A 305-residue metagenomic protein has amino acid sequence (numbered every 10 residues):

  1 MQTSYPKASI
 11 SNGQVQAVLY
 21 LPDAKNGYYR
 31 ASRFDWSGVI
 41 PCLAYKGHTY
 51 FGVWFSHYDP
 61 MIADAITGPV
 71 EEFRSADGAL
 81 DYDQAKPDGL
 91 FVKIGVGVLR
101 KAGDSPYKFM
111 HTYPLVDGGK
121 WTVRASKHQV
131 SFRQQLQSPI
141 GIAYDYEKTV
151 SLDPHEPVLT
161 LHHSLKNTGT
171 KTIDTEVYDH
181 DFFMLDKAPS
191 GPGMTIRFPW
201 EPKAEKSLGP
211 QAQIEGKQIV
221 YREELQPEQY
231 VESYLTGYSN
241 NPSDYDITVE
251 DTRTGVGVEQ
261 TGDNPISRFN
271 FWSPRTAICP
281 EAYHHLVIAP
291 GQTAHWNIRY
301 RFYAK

Functional and structural regions predicted by a protein language model:
Q2-T160, T168-D174, H180-K305: Surface-exposed acidic/polar loop and edge beta-strand patches at domain peripheries
